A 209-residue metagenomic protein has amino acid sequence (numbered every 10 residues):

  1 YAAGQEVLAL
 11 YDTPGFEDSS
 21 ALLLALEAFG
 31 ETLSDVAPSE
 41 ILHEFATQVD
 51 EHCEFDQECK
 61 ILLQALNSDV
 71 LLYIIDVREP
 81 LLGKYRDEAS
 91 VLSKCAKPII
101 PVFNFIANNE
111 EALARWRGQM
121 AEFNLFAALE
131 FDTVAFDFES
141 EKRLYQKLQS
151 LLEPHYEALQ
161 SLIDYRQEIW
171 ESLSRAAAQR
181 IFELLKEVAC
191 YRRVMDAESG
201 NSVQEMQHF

Functional and structural regions predicted by a protein language model:
Y1: Flexible phosphate/Mg2+-sensing switch loops adjacent to catalytic phosphate-binding sites
G4-Q5, E27-E130, A135-F138: Conserved C-terminal guanine-recognition region of P-loop GTPase G domains, centered on the G4
A9-T32: Short, solvent-exposed beta-strand-terminating loops
G15, S19, K94-K97, A121 (+4 more regions): Non-catalytic alpha-helical coupling and interface elements of nucleotide-dependent molecular machines and regulators
S20-L22, G83, S140: Short glycine-/acidic-enriched loop or helix-start segments at secondary-structure transitions that form or flank
F105-Q179: Canonical P-loop GTPase G-domain recognition
E157-I163, A189-D196: C-terminal/domain-terminus segments
R193-F209: A non-catalytic, extended alpha-helical scaffold characteristic of dynamin-superfamily P-loop GTPases
